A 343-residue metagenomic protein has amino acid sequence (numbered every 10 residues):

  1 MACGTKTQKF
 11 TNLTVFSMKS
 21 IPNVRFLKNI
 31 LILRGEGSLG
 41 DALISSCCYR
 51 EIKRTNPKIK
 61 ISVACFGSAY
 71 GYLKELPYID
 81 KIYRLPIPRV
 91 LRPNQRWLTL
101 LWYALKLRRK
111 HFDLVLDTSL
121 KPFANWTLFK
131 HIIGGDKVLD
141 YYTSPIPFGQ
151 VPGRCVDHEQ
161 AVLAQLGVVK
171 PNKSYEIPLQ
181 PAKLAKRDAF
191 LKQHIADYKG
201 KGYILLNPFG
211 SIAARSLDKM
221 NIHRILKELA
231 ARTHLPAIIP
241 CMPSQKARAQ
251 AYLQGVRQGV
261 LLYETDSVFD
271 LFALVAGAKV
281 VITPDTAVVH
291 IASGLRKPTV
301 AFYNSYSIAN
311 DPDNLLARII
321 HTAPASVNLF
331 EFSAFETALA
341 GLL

Functional and structural regions predicted by a protein language model:
G4-V15, P152-F190, L315-L343: Leloir-type glycosyltransferase catalytic cores
V15-S38, L206-N207: Nucleotide-activated donor-dependent transferases that construct or modify glycoconjugates
R34-I44, A69, S211-D218: A short, glycine/small-residue-rich beta-strand->loop->alpha-helix junction that serves as a flexible
E36, K60-Q95, V260, H321-P324: Conserved nucleotide-sugar phosphate-binding/catalytic loop shared by glycosyltransferases and other
E75, L261-L262, H290-L343: Nucleotide-sugar donor-binding patch of glycosyltransferase catalytic domains
Y83-P178, G200-L205, Y306-A309, D313 (+1 more regions): Conserved nucleotide-diphosphate donor binding/catalytic pocket of glycan-assembly enzymes
P178, A182, K186-R248, S305-S307: Active-site donor-nucleotide binding/catalytic segment of nucleotide-sugar enzymes
K219-N304: Donor-binding and catalytic core of enzymes assembling or modifying cell-surface/extracellular glycoconjugates
